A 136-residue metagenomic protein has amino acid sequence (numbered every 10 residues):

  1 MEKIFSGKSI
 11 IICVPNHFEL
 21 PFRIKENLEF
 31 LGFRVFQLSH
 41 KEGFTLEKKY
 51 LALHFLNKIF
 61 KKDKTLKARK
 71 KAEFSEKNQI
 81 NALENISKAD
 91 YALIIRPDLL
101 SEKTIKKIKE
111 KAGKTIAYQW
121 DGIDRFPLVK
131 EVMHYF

Functional and structural regions predicted by a protein language model:
M1-G43, S87: N-terminal subdomain of nucleotide-sugar transferases
P21-K25, L38-F136: Extended catalytic core of nucleotide-activated donor transferases of GT-like folds
